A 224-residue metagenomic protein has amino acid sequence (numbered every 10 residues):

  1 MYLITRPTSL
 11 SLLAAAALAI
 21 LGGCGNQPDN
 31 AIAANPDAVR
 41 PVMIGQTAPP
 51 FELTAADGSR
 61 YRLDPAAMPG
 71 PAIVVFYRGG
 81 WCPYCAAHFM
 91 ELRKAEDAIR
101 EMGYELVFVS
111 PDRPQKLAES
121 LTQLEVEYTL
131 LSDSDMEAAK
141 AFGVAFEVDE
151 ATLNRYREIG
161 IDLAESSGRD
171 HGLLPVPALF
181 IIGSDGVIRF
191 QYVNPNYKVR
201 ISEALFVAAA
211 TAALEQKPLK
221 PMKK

Functional and structural regions predicted by a protein language model:
Y2-E52, K224: N-terminal targeting signals for export/organelle localization
A48-P49, P71, V176-A178: Short loop/turn microsegments at loop-to-beta-strand junctions
E52-A72: A short beta-strand-turn-helix
P65-M90: Short active-site neighborhood of thiol/selenol oxidoreductases, capturing the structured segment around
A87-G143: Structural microenvironment flanking redox-active thiols in thiol-disulfide oxidoreductases
D133-K198: Thiol/selenol-based redox catalytic cores and closely related redox-interacting motifs
Y197-A212: A short, polar/charged loop-to-alpha-helix boundary motif
K217-K224: Cysteine/selenocysteine-centered motifs that mediate thiol-based redox chemistry or coordinate metal-sulfur cofactors
